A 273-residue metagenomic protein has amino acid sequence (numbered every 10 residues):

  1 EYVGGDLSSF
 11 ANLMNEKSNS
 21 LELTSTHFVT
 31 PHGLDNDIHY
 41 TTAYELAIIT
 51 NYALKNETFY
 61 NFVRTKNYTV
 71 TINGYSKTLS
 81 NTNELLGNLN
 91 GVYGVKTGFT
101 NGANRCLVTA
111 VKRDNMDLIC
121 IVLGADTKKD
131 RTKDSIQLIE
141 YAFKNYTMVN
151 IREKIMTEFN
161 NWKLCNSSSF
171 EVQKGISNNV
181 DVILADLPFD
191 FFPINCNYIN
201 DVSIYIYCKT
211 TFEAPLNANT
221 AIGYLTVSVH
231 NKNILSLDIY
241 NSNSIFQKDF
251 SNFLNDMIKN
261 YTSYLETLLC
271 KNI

Functional and structural regions predicted by a protein language model:
E1-N51, T58: Mid-domain, small-residue-enriched loop/turn segments at the edges of structured enzyme/sensor domains
L23-T24, I38-Y40, Y44-I273: Domain-terminus/edge residues, biased toward the C-terminal soluble/receptor-binding domains of extracytoplasmic
